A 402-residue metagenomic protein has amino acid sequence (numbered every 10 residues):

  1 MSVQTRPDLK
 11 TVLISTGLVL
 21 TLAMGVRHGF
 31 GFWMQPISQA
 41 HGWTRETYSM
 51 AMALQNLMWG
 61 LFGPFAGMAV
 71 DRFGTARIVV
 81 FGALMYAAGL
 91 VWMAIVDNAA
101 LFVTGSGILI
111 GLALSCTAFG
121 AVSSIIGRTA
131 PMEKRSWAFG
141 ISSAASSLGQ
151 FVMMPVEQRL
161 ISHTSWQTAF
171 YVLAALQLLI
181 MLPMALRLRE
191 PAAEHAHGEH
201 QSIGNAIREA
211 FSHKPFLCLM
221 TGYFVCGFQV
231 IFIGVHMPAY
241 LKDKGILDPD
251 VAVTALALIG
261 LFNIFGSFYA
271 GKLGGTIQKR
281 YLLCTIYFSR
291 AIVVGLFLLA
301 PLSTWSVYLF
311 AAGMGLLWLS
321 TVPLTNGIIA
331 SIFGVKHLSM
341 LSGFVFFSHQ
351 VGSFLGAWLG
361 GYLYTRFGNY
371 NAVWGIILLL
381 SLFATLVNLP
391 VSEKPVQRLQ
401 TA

Functional and structural regions predicted by a protein language model:
T21, L101-T117, F224, S306-S320: Hydrophobic core of transmembrane alpha-helices in multi-pass small-molecule transporters, especially MFS/SLC-type
F30-M34, K214-F268: Extracytoplasmic gate region of multi-pass secondary transporters
L61-A100: Conserved MFS/SLC helix-loop-helix module at the cytosolic interface between two early adjacent transmembrane helices
F62-T75, G266-Q278, Y364-T365: Helix-to-loop junctions at the C-terminal end of transmembrane segments in multipass secondary transporters
S106-A144, G334: Cytoplasmic helix-loop-helix junction between adjacent transmembrane helices in 12-TM secondary transporters
S142-E190: Helix-loop-helix hairpin linking two adjacent transmembrane segments in secondary transporters
L186-N205, Q397-T401: Flexible cytoplasmic inter-helical loops of multi-pass small-molecule transporters
A257-F262, T276-I328: C-terminal transmembrane helical hairpin of 12-TM major facilitator-type secondary transporters
